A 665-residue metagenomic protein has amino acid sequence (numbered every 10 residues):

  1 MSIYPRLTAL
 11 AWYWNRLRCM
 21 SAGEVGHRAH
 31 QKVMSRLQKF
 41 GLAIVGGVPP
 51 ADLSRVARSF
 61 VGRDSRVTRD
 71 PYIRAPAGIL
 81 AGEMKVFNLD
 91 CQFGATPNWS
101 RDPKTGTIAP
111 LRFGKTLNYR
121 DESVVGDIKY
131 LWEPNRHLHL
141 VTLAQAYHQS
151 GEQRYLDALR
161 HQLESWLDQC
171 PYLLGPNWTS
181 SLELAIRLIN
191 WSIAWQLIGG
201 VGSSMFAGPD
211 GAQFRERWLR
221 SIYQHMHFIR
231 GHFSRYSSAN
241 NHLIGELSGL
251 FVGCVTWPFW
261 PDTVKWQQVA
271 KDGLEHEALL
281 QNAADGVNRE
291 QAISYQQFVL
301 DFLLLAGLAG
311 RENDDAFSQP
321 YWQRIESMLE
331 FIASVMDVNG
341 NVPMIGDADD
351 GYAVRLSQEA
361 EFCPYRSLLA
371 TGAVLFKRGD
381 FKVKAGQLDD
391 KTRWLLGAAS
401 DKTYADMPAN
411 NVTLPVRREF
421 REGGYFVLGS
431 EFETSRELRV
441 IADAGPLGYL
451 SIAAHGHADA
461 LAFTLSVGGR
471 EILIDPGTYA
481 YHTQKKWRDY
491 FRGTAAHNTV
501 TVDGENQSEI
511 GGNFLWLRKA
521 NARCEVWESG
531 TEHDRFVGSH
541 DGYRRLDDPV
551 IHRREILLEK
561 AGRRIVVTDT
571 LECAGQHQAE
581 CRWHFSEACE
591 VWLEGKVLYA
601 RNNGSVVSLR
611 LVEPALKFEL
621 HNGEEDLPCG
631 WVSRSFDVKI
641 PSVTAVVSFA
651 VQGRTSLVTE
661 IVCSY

Functional and structural regions predicted by a protein language model:
M1-A29: Boundary detector for helix-to-coil junctions that initiate low-complexity/charged tails
R16-M20, R28, K32, R36 (+5 more regions): Beta-strand-rich N-terminal accessory domains
H27-E122, K129-E133: Extended, charge-enriched "interface" segments that sit outside catalytic cores
N98-P103, I108, L414-R417, G424 (+1 more regions): Beta-sandwich/jelly-roll carbohydrate-recognition scaffolds of carbohydrate-active enzymes
P110-L111, L117-D121, D127-E326, A333-N341: Aromatic-lined, polymer-binding surfaces characteristic of secreted/periplasmic polysaccharide-degrading enzymes
A185, A348-D349, R355-E361, V374-L395 (+1 more regions): CBM-like, beta-strand-rich accessory domains located in the C-terminal region of large, secreted polysaccharide-active
L250, I332, L428, D569 (+1 more regions): A residue-level signal for conserved active-site and pocket-lining positions in enzyme catalytic cores
V287, Q291-L473, E525-G530, V651: Carbohydrate-active enzyme catalytic cores, enriched for enzymes that act on polyanionic acidic polysaccharides
